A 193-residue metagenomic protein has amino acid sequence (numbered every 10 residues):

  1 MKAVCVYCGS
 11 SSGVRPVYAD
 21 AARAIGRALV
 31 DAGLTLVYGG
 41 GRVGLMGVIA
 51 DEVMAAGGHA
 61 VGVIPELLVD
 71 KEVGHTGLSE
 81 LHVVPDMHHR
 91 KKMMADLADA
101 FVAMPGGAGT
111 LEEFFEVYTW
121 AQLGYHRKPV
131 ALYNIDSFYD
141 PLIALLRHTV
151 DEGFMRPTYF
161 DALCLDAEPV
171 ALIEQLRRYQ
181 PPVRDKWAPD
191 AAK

Functional and structural regions predicted by a protein language model:
M1-L97, I135-V170, Q175, Y179-K193: A cross-family phosphate/adenosyl-ligand binding-site feature
H89-G124, A131, V183-A188: Active-site/ligand-binding-proximal alpha/beta "capping" segment
M104, Y125-K128, D136-P141: Glycine-rich phosphate/nucleotide-binding loop
M104-P105, P129-Y133, F160-L163: Flexible, glycine/proline-enriched loop segments at strand-loop-helix junctions that form or flank small-ligand binding
